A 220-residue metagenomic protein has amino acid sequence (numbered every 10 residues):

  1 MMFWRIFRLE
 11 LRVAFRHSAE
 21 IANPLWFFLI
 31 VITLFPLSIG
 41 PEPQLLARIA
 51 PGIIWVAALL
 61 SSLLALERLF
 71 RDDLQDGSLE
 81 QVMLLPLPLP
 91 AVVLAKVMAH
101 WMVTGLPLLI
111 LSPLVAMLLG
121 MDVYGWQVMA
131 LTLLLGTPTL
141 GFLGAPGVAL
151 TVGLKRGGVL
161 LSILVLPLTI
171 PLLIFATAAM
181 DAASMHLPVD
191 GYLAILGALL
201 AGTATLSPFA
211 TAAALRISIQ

Functional and structural regions predicted by a protein language model:
M1-P24: Aromatic- and glycine-rich beta-strand/loop motifs that create alpha-glucan
S18-G40, W55-A58, L164, L168-F175 (+1 more regions): Hydrophobic alpha-helical transmembrane segments of multi-pass membrane transport/permease proteins
S38-I49, P113-L134, A179-A194, S218: Membrane-interfacial helix-loop-helix connectors in multipass membrane proteins
A50-L66, F70: Long, hydrophobic alpha-helical segments
L63-M83: Transmembrane helix boundary and interhelical loop/hinge segments in multi-pass membrane proteins
L94-L119, T139, L143, A176-T177: Hydrophobic alpha-helical transmembrane segments that constitute the membrane-spanning cores of multi-pass membrane
Q127, T132-L166, R216-Q220: A structural motif at transmembrane helix-loop-helix junctions in multipass membrane proteins
A204-Q220: Junction motif at the cytosolic side of a transmembrane helix
